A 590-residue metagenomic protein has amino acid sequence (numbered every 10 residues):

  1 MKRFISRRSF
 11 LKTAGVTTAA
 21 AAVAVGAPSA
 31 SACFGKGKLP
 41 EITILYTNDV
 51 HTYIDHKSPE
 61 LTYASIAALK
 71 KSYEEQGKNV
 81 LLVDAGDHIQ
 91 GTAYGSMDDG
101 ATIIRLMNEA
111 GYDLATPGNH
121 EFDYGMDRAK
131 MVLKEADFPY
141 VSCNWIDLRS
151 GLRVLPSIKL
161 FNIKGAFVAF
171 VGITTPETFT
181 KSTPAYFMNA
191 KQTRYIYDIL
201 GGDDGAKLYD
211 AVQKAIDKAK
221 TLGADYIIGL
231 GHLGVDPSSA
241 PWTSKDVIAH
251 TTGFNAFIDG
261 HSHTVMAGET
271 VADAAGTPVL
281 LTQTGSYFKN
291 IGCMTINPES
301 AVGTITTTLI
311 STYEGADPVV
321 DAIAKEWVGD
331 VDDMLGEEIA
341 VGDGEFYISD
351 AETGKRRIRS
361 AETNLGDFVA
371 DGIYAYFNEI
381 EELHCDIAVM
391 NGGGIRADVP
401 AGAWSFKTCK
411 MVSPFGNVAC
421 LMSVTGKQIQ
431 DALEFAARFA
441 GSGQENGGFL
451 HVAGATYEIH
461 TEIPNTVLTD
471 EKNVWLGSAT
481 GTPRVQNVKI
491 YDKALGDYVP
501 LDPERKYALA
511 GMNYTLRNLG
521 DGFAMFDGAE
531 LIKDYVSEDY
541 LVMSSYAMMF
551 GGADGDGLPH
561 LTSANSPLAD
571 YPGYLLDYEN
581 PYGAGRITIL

Functional and structural regions predicted by a protein language model:
M1-R3, S9-S31: N-terminal export signals
R3, K38-T43, T47, T52-P59 (+5 more regions): Catalytic centers of hydrolytic enzymes
R7, L11, G15, C33-E314 (+4 more regions): Acidic, metal/ion-coordinating pockets
T17-A21, Y73, T264, I380 (+1 more regions): Generic hydrophobic alpha-helical segments
A22-G35, A68, K493-G496: A short, compositionally biased domain-edge/stem linker segment
